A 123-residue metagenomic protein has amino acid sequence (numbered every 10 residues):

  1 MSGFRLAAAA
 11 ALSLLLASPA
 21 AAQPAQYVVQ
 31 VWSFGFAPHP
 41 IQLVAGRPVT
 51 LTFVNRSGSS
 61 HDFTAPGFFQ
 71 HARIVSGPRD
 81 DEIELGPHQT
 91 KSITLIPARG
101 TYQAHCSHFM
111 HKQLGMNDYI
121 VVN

Functional and structural regions predicted by a protein language model:
M1-L6: Positively charged n-region of N-terminal signal peptides that target proteins for export
A7-A17: Bacterial N-terminal signal peptides
S18-A22: Sec/Tat signal peptide C-region and signal peptidase I cleavage site
Q23, G35, I83-N123: Extracellular/periplasmic metallocenter environments
P24-P48: N-terminal edge beta-strand
Q30, V44, T64, S107 (+1 more regions): Residue-level detector of conserved, well-ordered beta-strand and adjacent loop positions that form binding/recognition
H39-F63, Q89-Q103: Beta-strand cores of secreted/periplasmic/IMS beta-sandwich domains, seen most often in copper-related folds
G58-L85, F109-Y119: Histidine- and aromatic-enriched segments that form or immediately flank copper-ligand environments
